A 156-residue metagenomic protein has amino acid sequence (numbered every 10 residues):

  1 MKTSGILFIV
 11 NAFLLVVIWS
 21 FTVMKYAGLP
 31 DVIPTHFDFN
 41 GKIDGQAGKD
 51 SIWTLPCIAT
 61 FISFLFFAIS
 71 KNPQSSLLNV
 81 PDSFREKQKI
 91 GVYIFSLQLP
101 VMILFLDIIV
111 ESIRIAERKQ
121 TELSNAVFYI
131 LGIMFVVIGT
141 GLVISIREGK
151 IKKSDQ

Functional and structural regions predicted by a protein language model:
M1-L14, Q88-G91: Alpha-helical transmembrane segments and their helix-start/interface "positive-inside/aromatic belt" motifs in integral
L7-F8, L65-I69, G91-I103: Select subsegments of transmembrane alpha-helices in polytopic membrane proteins, especially boundary-proximal
N11-F13, Q46-S63, V127-V136: Alpha-helical transmembrane segments
A12-T22: Single-pass alpha-helical transmembrane signal-anchor segments
T22-W53: Active-site and channel-lining beta-strand-loop segments that bind or position nucleotide-derived/phosphorylated
M24-G28, F61-L77, V143-G149: Membrane-water interface of transmembrane alpha-helices
N72-I94: Cytoplasmic juxtamembrane regions at transmembrane-helix boundaries
F105-Q156: Alpha-helical transmembrane segments of multi-pass integral membrane proteins, characterized by long hydrophobic
